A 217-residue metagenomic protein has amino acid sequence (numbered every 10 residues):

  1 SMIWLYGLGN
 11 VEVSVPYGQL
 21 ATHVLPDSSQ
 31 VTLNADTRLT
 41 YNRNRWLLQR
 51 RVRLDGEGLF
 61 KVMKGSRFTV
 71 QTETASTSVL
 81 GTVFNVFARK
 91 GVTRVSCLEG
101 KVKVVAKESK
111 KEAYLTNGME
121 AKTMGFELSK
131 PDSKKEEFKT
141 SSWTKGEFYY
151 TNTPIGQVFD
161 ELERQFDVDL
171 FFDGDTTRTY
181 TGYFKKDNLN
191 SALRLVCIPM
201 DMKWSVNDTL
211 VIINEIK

Functional and structural regions predicted by a protein language model:
S1-K217: A residue-level detector for the "anchor" residue at the start of short, highly conserved motifs
